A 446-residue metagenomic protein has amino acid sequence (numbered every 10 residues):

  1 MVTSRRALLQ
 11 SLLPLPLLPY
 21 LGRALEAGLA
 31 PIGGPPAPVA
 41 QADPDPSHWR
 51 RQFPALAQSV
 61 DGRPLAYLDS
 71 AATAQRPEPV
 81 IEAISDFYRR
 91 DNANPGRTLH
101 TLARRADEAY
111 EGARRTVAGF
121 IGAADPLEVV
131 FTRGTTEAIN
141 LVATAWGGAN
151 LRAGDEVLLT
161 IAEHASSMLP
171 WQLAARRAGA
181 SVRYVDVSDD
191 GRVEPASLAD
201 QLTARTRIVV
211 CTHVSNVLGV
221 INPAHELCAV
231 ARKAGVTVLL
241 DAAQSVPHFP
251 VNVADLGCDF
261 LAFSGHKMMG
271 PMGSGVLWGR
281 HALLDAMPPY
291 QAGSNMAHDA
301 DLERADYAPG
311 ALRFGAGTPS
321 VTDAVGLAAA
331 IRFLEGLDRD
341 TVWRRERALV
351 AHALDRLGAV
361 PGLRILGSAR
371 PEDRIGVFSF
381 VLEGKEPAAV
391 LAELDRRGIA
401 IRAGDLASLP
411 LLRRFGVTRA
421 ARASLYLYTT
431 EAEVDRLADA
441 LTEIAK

Functional and structural regions predicted by a protein language model:
V2, L9-K446: Pyridoxal 5′-phosphate
